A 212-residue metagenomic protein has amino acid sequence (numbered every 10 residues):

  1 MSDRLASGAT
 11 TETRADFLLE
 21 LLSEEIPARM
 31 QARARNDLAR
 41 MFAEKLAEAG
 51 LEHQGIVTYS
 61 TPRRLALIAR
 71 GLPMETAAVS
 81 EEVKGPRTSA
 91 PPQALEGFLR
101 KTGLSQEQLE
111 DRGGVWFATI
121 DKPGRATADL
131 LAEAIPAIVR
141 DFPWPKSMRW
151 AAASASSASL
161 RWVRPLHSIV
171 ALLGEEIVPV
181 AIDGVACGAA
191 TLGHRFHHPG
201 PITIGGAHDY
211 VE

Functional and structural regions predicted by a protein language model:
S2-E212: Long, basic N-terminal domains or extensions that often function in RNA/ssDNA interaction or organelle/cellular
